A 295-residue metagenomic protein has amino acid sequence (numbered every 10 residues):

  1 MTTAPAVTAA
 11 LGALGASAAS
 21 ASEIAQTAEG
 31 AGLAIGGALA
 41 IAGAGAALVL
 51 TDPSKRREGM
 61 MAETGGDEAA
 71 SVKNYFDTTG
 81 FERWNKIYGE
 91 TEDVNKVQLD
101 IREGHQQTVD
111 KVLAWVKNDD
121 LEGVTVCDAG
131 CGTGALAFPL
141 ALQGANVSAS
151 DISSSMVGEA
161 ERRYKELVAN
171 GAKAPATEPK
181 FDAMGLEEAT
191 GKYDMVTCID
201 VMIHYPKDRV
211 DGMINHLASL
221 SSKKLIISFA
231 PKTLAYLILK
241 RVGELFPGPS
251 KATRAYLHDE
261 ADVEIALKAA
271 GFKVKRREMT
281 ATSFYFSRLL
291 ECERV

Functional and structural regions predicted by a protein language model:
M1-Q26: N-terminal chloroplast transit peptides
A28-T79: N-terminal auxiliary segments of SAM/dcSAM-dependent transferases
G65-V116, T133-T190, D208-H216, K224-V295: Class I (Rossmann-like) S-adenosyl-L-methionine-dependent methyltransferase catalytic domain, capturing the SAM-binding
E122-G132: Conserved class I S-adenosyl-L-methionine
G123, K192-Y193, S222: Local beta-strand N-terminus motif with an aromatic residue
T197: A conserved beta-strand element that flanks and buttresses the S-adenosyl-L-methionine
D200-H204: Short catalytic micro-motifs in class I SAM-dependent methyltransferases
